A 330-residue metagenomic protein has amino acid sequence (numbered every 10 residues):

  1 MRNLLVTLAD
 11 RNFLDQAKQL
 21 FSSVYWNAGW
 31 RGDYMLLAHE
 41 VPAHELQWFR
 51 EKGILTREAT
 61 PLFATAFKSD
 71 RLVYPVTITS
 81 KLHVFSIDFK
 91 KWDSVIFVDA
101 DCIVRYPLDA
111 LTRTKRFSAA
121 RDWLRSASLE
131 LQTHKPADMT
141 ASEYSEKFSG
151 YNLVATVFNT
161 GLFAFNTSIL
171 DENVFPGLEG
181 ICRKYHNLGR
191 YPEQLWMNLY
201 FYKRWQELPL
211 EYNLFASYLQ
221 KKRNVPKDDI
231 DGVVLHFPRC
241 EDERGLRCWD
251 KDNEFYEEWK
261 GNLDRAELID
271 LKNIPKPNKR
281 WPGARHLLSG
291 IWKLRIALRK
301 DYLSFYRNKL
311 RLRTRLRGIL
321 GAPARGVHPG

Functional and structural regions predicted by a protein language model:
M1-N3, T7, L153, T167-G330: A glycosyltransferase accessory/donor-loop signature
M1-S22: N-proximal low-complexity "stem/linker" segments adjacent to membrane-targeting elements
S23-R31: Short, acidic, metal-binding catalytic loop of nucleotide-sugar glycosyltransferases
D33-E40: Short internal beta-strands
H44-K90: Active-site-proximal specificity loops/subdomain of glycosyltransferases
V95: Short aromatic/hydrophobic "clamp" motif used to bind/position activated sugar donors
V98: Catalytic metal- and UDP-sugar-binding loop of GT-A-like glycosyltransferases, i.e., residues flanking the conserved
C102-T140: Conserved donor-nucleotide/metal-binding helix-loop-beta segment in metal-dependent transferases, i.e., the alpha-helix
